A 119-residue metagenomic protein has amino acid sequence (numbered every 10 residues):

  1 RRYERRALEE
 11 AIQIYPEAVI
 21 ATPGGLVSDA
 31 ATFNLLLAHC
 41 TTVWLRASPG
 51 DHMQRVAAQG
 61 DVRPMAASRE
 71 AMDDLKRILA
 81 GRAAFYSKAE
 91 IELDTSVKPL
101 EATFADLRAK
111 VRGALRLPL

Functional and structural regions predicted by a protein language model:
R1-L37, F85: ATP-dependent small-molecule kinase phosphotransfer cores that center on conserved nucleotide phosphate-binding segments
R2-E9, Q13, G50, D73 (+3 more regions): Generic detection of well-ordered alpha-helical segments
E17, C40, E90: Conserved acidic residues
G24-L26, S48-G50, K98: Short glycine-rich anion-binding loops that position phosphate/pyrophosphate groups of nucleotides and phosphorylated
A31-N34, Q54-A58, A105-D106: Short amphipathic alpha-helical segments
A38-A83: A glycine- and Lys/Arg-enriched "phosphate-lid" helix/loop adjacent to the NTP-binding pocket of small-molecule kinases
A80-L119: NTP-dependent small-molecule kinase module
